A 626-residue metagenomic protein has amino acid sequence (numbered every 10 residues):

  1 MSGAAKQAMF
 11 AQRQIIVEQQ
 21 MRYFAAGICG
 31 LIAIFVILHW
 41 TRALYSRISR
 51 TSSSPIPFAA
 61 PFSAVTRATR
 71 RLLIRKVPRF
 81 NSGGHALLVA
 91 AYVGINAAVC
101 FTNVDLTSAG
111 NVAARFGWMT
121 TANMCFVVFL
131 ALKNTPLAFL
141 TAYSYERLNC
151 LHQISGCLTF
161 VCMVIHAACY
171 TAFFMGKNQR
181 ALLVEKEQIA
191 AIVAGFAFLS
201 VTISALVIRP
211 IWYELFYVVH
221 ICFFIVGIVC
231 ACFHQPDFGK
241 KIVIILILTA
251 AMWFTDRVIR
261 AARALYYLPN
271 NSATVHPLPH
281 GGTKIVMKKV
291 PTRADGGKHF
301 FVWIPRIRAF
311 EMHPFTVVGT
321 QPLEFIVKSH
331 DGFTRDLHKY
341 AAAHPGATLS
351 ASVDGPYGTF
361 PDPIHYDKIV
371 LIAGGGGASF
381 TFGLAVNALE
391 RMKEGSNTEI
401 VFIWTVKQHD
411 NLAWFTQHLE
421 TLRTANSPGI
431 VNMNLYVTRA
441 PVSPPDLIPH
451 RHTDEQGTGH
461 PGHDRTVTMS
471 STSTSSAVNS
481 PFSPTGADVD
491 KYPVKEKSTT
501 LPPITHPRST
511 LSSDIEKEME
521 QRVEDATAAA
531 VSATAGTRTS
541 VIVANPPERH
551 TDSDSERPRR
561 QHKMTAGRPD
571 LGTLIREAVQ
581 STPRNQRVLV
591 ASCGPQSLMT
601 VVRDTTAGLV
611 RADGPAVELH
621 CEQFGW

Functional and structural regions predicted by a protein language model:
M1, F35-L73, V541-R560: Extended, low-complexity, polar regulatory segments
S2-R13, I225, F325, H330-T334 (+3 more regions): Reductase modules of NAD(P)H-dependent flavoproteins
R13-A25, S54-V258, Y266: Membrane-embedded alpha-helical bundles of multi-pass integral membrane proteins
L31-R47, N123-L132: Hydrophobic alpha-helical membrane-embedded segments
T51-R75, S272-V290, V442-H463: Non-transmembrane, juxtamembrane loop and terminal tail segments of multi-pass eukaryotic membrane proteins
G117-W118, E146-H166, G374-I403: Classical protein tyrosine phosphatase
I247-M287: Canonical alpha-helical transmembrane segment with a positive-inside/aromatic-interface signature
K284-V370, E390, R549-S553, L609 (+1 more regions): FAD-binding FR-type
